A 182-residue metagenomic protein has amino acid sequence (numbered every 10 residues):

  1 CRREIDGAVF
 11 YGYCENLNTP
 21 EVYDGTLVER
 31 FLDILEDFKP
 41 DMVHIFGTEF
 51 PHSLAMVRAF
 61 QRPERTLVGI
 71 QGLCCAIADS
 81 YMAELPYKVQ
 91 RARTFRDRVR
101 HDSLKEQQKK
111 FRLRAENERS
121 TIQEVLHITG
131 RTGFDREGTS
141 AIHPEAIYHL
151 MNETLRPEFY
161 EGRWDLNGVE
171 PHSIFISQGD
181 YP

Functional and structural regions predicted by a protein language model:
C1-V9: N-terminal subdomain of nucleotide-sugar transferases
I34-F50, M56, L67: Short N-terminal targeting/anchoring amphipathic segment
M42, Q61-R100, I147-N152: Active-site proximal beta-strand in glycosyltransferases
I45, T129-R131: Short beta-strand scaffold positions
G47-P51, F134, E153-R156, G179-Y181: Short beta->alpha connector loops
C74, Q90-H127, R136-E137, A141: Membrane-proximal helix-turn-helix segments that form the acceptor-binding/catalytic region of lipid-linked
I122-E124, R136-L155, E161-S173: Helix-loop-beta element that forms the nucleotide-linked donor phosphate-binding surface in glycosyltransferases
T129, L166-P182: Conserved donor-binding/catalytic core segment of Leloir-type glycosyltransferases
